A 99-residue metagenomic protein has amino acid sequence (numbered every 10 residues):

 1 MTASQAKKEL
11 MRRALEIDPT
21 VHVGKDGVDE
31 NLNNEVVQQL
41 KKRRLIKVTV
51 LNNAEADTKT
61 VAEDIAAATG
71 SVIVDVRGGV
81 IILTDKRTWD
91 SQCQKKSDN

Functional and structural regions predicted by a protein language model:
M1-N99: Positively charged, polar, low-complexity stretches
